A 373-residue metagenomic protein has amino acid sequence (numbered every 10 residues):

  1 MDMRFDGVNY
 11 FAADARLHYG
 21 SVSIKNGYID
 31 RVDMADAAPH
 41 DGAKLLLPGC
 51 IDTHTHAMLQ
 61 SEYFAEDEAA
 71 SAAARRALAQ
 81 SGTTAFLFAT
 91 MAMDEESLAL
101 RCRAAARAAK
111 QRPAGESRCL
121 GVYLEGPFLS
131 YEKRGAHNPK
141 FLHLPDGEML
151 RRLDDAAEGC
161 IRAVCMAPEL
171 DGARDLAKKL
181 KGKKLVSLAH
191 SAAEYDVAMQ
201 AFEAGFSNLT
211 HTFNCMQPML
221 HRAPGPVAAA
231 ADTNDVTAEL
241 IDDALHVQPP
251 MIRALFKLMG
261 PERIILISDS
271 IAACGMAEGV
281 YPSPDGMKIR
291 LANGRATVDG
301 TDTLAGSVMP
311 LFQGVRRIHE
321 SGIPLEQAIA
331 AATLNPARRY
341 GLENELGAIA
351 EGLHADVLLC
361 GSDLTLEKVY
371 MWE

Functional and structural regions predicted by a protein language model:
M1-A35, D363, V369-M371: N-terminal metal-binding scaffold of metallo-dependent hydrolase/deaminase domains
M34-L47, D155: Active-site metal-binding motif and surrounding structural segment of the metallo-beta-lactamase
K44-R101: Metal-associated gating/positioning segment near the N- to mid-region
H54, L124, L180, L209 (+2 more regions): Conserved, mostly hydrophobic/aromatic
R76-L87, Y131-E158, Q200-T212, A223-T237 (+1 more regions): Active-site gating loops and adjacent loop-to-helix segments of metal-dependent hydrolytic enzymes
R101-E125, E132-Y195: Metal-dependent enolase-superfamily TIM-barrel catalytic cores that perform enediolate-based chemistry
D155-A277: Active-site core of metal-dependent hydrolases
A228-A238, F256-S268, C274-C360: His/Asp/Glu-enriched, well-ordered alpha-helical/loop segment that forms or immediately abuts the divalent-metal
